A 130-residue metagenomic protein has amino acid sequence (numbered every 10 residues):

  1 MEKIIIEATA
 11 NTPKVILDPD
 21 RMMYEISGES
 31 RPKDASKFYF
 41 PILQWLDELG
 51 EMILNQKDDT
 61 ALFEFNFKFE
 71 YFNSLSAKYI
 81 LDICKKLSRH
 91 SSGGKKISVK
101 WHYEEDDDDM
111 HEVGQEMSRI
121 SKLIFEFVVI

Functional and structural regions predicted by a protein language model:
M1-P19: N-terminal amphipathic/basic leader segments beginning at the initiator methionine
L17-M22, K33: Contiguous segments within soluble domain cores/interaction surfaces
M22-G28: Short, aliphatic-rich beta-strand segments
R31-D59: A short, well-ordered alpha-helical element
D34, F72-L75, D106-D109: Glycine-/small-residue-rich active-site loops that bind phosphorylated ligands and cofactors
L49-L75: Short, glycine-/small-residue-enriched flexible loop/hinge segments at domain edges that mediate gating
Y79-F125: Amphipathic, Lys/Arg-enriched alpha-helical "gate/interface" segment within cytosolic domains that mediates
F127-I130: Short hydrophobic/aromatic patches at helix-to-coil boundaries
